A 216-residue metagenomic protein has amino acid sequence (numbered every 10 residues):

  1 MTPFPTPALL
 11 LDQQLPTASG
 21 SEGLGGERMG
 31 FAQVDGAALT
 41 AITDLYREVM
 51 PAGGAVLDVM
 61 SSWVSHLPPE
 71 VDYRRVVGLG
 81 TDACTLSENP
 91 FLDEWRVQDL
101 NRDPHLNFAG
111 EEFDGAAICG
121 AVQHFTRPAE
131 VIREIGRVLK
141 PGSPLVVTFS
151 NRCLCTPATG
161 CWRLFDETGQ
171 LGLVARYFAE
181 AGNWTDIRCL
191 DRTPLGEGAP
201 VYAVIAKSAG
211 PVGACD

Functional and structural regions predicted by a protein language model:
T2-P51: Class I SAM-dependent methyltransferase Rossmann-like catalytic core, especially the SAM/SAH-binding loop
A41, L164-C189: Short alpha-helix
E48-N107: Class I SAM-dependent methyltransferase SAM/SAH-binding core
D114-A129: A short SAM/SAH-binding and catalytic strip from SAM-dependent methyltransferases
A129-P144: A short glycine-rich, Lys/Arg-flanked "PGG" loop and its adjoining helix->strand segment in the class I
P144-R176: Conserved class I S-adenosyl-L-methionine
G182-N183, D191-D216: Core SAM-dependent methyltransferase catalytic element
